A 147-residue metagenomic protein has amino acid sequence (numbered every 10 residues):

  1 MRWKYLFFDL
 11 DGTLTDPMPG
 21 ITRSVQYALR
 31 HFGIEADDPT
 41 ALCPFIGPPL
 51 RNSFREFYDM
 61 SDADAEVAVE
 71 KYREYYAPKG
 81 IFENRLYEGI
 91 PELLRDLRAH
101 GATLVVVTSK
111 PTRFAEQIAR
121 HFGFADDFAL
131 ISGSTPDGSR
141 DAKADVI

Functional and structural regions predicted by a protein language model:
M1-P44, R55-Y58: Active-site neighborhood of HAD-like aspartate-dependent phosphohydrolases
R2, P78-V106, T112-E116, D141-A144: Short, acidic loop-to-helix structural element flanking the phosphoryl-transfer center in phosphate-processing enzymes
Y5-F7, V105, L130: Hydrophobic "anchor" residues on beta-strands that sit immediately upstream of conserved functional sites
T22, G47, R51, Y87 (+3 more regions): Alpha-helix N-cap/helix-start and coil->helix boundary motif
R30-E35, S61-A63, A99-H100, G123-D127: Short helix-capping segments at alpha-helix termini
D38-A41, L50-S53, F114, I118 (+1 more regions): Hydrophobic alpha-helical segments typical of transmembrane helices and their membrane-interface/capping positions
I46-P78, E88-R98: A metal-dependent, Asp-based hydrolase signature
T112-I147: Substrate-recognition "cap/lid" segment bordering the active-site pocket of phosphatases
